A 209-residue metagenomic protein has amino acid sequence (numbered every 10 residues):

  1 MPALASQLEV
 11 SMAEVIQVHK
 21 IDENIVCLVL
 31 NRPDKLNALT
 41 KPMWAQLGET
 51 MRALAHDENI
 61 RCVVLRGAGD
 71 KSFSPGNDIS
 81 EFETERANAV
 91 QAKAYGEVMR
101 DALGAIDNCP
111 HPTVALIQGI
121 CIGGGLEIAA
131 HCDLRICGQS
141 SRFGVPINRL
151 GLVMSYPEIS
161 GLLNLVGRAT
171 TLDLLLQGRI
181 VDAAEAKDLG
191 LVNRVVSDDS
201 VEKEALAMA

Functional and structural regions predicted by a protein language model:
P2-R66, G104: Conserved CoA-thioester-binding segment of acyl-CoA-metabolizing enzymes
L28, R32, L47, L65 (+5 more regions): Terminal peptide-recognition signature
A38-K41, P75, T84, L176-Q177 (+2 more regions): Phosphate-coordinating loops and pocket residues in cytosolic domains that bind phosphorylated ligands
P42, Q46, V98, E204: Charged catalytic carboxylate motif
N59, G67-A105, G151: Glycine- (often His-adjacent) and acidic-residue-rich active-site loop that binds/positions the CoA thioester
R66-G67, I117: Short beta-strand/turn micro-motifs composed of small residues that flank or help shape donor/cofactor-binding pockets
G104-A209: Crotonase-fold acyl-CoA enzyme core
